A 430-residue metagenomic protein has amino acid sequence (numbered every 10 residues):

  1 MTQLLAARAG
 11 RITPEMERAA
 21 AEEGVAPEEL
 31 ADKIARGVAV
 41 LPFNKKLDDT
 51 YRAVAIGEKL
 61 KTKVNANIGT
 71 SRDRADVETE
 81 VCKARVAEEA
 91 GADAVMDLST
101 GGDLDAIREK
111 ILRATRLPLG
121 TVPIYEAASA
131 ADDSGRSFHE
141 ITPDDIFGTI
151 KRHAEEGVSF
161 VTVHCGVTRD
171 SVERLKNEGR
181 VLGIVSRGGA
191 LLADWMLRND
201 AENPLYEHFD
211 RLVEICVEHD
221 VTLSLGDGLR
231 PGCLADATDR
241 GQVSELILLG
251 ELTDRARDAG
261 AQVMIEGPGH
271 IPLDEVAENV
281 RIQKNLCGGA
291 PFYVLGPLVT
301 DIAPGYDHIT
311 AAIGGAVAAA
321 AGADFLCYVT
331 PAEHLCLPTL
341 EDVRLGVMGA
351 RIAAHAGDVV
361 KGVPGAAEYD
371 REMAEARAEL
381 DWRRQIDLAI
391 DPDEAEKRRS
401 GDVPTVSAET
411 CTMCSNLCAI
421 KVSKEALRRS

Functional and structural regions predicted by a protein language model:
T2-A6, R11-T300, Y306, A312-F325: Alpha/beta enzyme core
E173-L197, P231, D236-A237, D274 (+1 more regions): Catalytic or ion-coupling anion/metal-binding cores of large enzyme and transporter domains
I302-A311, A316-V363: C-terminal catalytic subdomain
